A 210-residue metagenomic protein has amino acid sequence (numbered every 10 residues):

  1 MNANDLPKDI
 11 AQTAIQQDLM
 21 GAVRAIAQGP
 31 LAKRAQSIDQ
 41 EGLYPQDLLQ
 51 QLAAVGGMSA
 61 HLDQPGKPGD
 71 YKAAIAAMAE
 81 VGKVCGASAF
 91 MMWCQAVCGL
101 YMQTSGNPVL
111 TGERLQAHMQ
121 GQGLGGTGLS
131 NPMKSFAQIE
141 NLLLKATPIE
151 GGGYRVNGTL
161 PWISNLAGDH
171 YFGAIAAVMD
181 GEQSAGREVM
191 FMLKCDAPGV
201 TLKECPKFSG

Functional and structural regions predicted by a protein language model:
M1-A79: Alpha-helical interface subdomain recognition
P7-I10, E41-G42, M102-G106, G186-M192: Short, exposed beta-strand "edge-strand" segments with a Pro/Gly-rich flavor and a Y/T-containing core
L43-A54, M58-T159, S164: Glycine-rich flavin
S130, L202-P206: Short, surface-exposed recognition loops or helix-turn segments adjacent to catalytic cores
G153, T159-L202: A short core secondary-structure module
S209-G210: Internal glycine-rich alpha/beta core junctions
